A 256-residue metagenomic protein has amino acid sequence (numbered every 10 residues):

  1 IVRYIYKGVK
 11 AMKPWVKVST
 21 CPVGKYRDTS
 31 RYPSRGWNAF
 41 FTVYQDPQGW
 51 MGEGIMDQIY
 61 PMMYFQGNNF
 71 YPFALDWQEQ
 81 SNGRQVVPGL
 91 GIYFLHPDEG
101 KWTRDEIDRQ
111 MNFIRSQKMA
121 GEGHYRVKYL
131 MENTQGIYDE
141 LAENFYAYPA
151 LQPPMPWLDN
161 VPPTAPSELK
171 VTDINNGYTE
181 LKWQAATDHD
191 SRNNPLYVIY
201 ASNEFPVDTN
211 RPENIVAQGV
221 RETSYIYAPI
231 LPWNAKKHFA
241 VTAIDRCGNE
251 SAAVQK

Functional and structural regions predicted by a protein language model:
I1-R31, W37-D98: Glycoside hydrolase catalytic-domain groove-lining segments
P47-F70, R84-L158: Substrate-binding cleft of secreted/luminal carbohydrate-active enzymes
G136-R192, W233, C247-K256: Pro/Thr/Ser/Gly-rich low-complexity, intrinsically disordered linker/stalk tracts
P166, L181-A185, I199-Y200, Y227 (+1 more regions): An aromatic-rich alpha-helical recognition segment common to small helix-rich domains
A186-P212, K236: Solvent-exposed loop/turn segments flanking beta-strands in beta-repeat/beta-sandwich domains
I215-R221: Short beta-strand segments within Ig-like beta-sandwich modules, predominantly Fibronectin type-III
R221-Y227: Short S/T/G- and acidic-enriched coil/turn segments that sit immediately N-terminal to beta-strands in beta-sandwich
Y227-E250: Beta-strand-rich modules
